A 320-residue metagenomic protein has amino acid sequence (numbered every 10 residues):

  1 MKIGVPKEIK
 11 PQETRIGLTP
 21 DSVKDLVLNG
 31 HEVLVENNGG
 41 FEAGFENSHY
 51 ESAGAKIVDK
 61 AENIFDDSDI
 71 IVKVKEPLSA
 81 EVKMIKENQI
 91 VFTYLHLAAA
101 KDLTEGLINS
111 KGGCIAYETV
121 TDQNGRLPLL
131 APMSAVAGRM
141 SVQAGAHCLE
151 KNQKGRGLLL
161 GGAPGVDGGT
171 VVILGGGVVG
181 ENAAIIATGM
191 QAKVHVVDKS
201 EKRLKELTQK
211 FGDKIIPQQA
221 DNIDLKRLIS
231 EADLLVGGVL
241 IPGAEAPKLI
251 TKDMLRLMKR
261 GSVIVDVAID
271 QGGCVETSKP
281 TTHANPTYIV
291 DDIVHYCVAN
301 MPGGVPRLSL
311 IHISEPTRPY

Functional and structural regions predicted by a protein language model:
K2, E8, S79-G169, V298-G303: Glycine/serine-rich phosphate-binding loop and adjoining beta1-alpha1 elements at the start of nucleotide-handling
K2-G106, S110: An N-terminal-biased, well-structured beta-alpha scaffold segment characteristic of Rossmann-like dinucleotide-binding
P6-G40, K154-G237: Glycine-rich phosphate/diphosphate-binding loop of Rossmann-like nucleotide-binding domains
N63-S79, G212, I216-L249: Rossmann-like NAD(P)-binding element
E76, V136, G177-V178: Residue-level detector of alpha-helix initiation sites
A98-D122, D253-Y296: Rossmann-fold NAD(P)-binding glycine/threonine-rich loop
V179-A184, L204, G243-L249, G272-C274: Short glycine/serine/threonine-rich phosphate/pyrophosphate-binding segments that cradle anionic phosphate groups
I311-Y320: Single conserved hydrophobic/aromatic residue that forms the stacking wall/gate of nucleotide- or nucleobase-binding
